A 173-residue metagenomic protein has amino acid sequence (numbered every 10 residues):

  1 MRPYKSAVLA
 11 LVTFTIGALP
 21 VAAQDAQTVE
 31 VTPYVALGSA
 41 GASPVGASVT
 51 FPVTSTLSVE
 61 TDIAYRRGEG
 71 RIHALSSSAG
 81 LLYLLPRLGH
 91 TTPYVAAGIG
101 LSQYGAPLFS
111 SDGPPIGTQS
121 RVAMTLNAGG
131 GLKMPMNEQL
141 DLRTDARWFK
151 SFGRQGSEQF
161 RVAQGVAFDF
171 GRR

Functional and structural regions predicted by a protein language model:
M1-Q27, G171-R173: Cleavable N-terminal export/targeting peptides
E30-P33, S111-I116, R147-W148: Extracytoplasmic loops and strand-loop junctions of Gram-negative outer membrane beta-barrel proteins
T32-A36, D62-A64, V95-G98, D145-R147: Transmembrane beta-strands of outer-membrane beta-barrel proteins
Y34-V45, R66-A74, F152-Q159: Solvent-exposed loop/turn segments connecting transmembrane beta-strands in outer-membrane beta-barrel proteins
G38-A47, D62, R121-M124: Surface-exposed strand-loop-strand hairpins of Gram-negative outer-membrane beta-barrel proteins
P44, D145, F160, A167-D169: Helix-termini ("caps") and immediately adjacent flexible loops/tails, especially at membrane-solvent interfaces
T50-P114, A123-G129, M134-E138, F152 (+1 more regions): Gram-negative (and chloroplast) outer-membrane scaffold detector with strong preference for beta-barrel transmembrane
D141-R143: Extracellular beta-propeller repeat domains
